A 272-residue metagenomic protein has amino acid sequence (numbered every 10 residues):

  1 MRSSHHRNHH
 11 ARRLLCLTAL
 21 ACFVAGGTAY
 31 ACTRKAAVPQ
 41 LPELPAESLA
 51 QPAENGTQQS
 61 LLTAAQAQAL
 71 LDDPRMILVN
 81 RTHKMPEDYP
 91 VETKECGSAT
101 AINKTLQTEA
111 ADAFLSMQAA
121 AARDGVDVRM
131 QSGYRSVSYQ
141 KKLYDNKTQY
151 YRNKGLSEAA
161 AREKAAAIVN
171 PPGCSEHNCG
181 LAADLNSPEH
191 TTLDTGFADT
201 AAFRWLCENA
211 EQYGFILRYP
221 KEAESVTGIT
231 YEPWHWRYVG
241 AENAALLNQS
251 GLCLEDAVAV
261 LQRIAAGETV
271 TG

Functional and structural regions predicted by a protein language model:
R2-G272: Extracytoplasmic cell-surface/polysaccharide-interacting catalytic and binding patches
